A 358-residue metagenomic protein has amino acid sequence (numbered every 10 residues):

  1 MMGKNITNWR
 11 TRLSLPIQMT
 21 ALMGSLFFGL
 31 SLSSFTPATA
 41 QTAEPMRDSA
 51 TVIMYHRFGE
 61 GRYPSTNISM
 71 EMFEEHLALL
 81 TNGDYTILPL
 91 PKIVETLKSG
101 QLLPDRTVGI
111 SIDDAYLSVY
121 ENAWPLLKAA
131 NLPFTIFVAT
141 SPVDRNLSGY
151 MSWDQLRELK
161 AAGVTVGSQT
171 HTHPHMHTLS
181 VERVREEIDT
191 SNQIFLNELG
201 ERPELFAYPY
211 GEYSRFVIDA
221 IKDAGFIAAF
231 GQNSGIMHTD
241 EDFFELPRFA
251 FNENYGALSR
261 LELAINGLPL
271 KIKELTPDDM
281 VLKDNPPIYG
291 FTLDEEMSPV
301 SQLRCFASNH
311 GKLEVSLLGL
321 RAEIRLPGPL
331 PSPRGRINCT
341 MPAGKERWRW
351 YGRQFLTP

Functional and structural regions predicted by a protein language model:
M2-R106, P125-F134, T140-N146, M151 (+1 more regions): Terminal accessory/targeting
D48-N67, G83-T86, T96-V108, Y116-D219 (+2 more regions): Metal-dependent polysaccharide deacetylase catalytic core of the NodB/CE4 family, i.e., the active-site-bearing domain
P91, Q232-N233: Beta->alpha turn/N-cap motifs
Y210, N233-S234: Short secondary-structure boundary segments
A228-G231, G256: Active-site/pore-lining binding-face segments in mid-to-C-terminal subdomains
G235-T239: A ligand-binding cleft/hinge motif common to bilobed small-molecule-binding domains
